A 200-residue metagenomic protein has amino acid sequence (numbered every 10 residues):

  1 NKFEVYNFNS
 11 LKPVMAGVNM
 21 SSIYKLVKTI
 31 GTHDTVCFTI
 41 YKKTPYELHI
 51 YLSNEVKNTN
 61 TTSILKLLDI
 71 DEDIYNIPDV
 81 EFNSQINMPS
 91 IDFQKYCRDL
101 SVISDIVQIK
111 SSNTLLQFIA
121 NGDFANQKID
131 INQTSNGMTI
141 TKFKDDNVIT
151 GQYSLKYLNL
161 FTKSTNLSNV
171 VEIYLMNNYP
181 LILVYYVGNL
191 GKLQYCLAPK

Functional and structural regions predicted by a protein language model:
N1-V102, Q108-K200: DNA polymerase sliding clamps and clamp-related checkpoint/processivity subunits
